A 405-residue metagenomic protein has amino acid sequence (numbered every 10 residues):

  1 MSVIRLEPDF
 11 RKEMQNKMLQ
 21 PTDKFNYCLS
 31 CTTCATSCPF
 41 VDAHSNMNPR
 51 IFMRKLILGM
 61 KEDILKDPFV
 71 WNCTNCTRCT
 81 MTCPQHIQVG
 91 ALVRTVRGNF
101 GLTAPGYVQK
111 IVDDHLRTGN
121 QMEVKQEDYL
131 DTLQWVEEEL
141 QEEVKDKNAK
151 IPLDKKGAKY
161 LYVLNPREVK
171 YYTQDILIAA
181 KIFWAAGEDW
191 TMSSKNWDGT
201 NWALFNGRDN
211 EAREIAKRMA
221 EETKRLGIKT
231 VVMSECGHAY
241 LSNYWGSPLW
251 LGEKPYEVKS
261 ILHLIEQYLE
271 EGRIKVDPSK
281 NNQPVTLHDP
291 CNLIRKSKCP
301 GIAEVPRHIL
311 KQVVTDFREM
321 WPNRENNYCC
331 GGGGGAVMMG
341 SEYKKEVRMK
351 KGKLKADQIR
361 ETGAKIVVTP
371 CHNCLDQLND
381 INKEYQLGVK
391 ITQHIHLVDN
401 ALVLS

Functional and structural regions predicted by a protein language model:
M1-L6, C28-F52, K296-P300: A broadly conserved sequence feature marking short terminus-proximal activation segments in nucleic acid-centric
V3-P21, A43-N72, C76, H86-Q121 (+2 more regions): Ferredoxin-type iron-sulfur electron-transfer modules in oxidoreductases and energy-metabolism complexes
F25, K55-A239, G246-W250: Iron-sulfur-cluster electron-transfer modules
C28-C34, C38, C73-C79, C83 (+3 more regions): Short cysteine clusters
K155-Y160, S279-V285: A short, charged/proline- and glycine-enriched loop that marks the coil->beta-strand transition at the N-terminal
L164, S260-L262, D289-C291: Short, structured patches in soluble enzyme cores that scaffold and shape functional sites
R167-Y256, I294-I309, R318-S405: Cofactor-cradling patches in redox/metallo enzymes
K280-N292, K298: An alpha-beta-alpha
